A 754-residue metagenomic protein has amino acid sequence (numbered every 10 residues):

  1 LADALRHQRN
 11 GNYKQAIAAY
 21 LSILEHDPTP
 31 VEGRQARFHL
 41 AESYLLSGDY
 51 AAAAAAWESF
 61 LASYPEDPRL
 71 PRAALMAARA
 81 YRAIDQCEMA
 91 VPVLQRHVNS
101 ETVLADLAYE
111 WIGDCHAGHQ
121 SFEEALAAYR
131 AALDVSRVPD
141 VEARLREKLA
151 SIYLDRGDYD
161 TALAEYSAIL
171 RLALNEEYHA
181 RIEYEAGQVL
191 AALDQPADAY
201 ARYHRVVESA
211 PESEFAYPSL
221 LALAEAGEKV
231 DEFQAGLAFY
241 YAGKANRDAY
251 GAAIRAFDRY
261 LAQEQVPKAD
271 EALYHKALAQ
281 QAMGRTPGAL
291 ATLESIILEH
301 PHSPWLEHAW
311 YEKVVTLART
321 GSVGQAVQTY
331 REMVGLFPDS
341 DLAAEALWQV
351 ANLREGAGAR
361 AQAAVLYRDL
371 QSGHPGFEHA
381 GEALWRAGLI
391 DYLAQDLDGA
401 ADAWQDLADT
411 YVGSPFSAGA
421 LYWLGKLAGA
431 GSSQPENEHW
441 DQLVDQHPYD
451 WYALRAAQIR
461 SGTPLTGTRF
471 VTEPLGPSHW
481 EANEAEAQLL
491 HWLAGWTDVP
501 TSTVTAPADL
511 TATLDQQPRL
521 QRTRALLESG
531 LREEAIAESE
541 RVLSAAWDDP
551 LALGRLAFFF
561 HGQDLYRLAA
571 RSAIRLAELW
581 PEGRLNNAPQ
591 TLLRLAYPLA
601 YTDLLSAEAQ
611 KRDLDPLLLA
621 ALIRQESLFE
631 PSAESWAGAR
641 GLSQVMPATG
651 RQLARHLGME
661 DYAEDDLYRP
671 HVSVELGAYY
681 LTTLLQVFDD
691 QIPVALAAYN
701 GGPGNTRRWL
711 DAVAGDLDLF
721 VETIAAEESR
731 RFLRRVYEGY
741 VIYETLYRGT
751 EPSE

Functional and structural regions predicted by a protein language model:
L1-A637, S643, L653-H656, Y662 (+4 more regions): Acidic, polar-rich low-complexity tracts and alpha-helical solenoid repeat scaffolds
Y449, D690-Q691, G702: Short loop-to-helix capping motifs
D615-A621, D689-L696: Acidic/histidine metal-binding catalytic segments
Y662-V672: A short, structured beta-strand-centered segment in the mid-to-C-terminal lobe of catalytic cores from group-transfer
D665-D666, F688-A695, G715: Short, charged, surface-exposed loops that flank catalytic or proteolytic processing sites
T723-A726, R731-R734, G739-E754: Gram-negative outer-membrane assembly/targeting C-terminal domains
